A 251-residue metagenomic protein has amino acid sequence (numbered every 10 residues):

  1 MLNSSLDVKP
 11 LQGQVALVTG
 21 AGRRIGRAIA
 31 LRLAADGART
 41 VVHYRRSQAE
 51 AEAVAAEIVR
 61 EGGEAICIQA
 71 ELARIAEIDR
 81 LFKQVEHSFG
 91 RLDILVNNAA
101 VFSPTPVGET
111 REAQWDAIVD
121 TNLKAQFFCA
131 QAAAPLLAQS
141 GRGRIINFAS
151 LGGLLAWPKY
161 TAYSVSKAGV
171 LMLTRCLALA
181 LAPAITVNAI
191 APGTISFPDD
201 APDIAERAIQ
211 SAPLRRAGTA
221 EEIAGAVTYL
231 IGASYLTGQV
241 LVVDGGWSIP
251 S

Functional and structural regions predicted by a protein language model:
V15, G22-R24: Conserved glycine-rich cofactor-binding loop
P106-V107, Q114-V119, I145, A208: Substrate-binding pocket helix/loop in short-chain dehydrogenase/reductase
A130, G141, S166, T174: Active-site helix of classical SDR
P135, L179-P183: Alpha-helical segment proximal to the catalytic Tyr-Lys
R142, T219-V243, S248: C-terminal substrate-recognition "lid" of short-chain dehydrogenase/reductases
S150: Residue(s) in the substrate-gating loop at a strand-loop-helix junction that position the organic substrate next
A182-T186, T237-G238: Short, small/polar-rich loop/turn modules that mediate ligand/substrate recognition or access, typified
